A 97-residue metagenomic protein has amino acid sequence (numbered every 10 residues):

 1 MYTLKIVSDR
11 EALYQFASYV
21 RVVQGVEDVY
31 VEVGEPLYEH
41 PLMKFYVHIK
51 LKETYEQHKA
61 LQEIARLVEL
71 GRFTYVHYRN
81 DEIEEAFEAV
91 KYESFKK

Functional and structural regions predicted by a protein language model:
M1-S8, F45-V47: Short glycine-/aliphatic-rich beta-strand segments at the starts of folded cytosolic domains
L4-Y14, K52-Y55: Short, surface-exposed ligand-recognition loops at beta-strand->loop->(often short) alpha-helix junctions that present
E11-V31, I64: Short amphipathic alpha-helix segments
L13, Q57-L61, I83: Short amphipathic alpha-helical segments that mediate assembly, nucleic-acid/protein binding, or membrane association
A17, R21, Q62-V68, F87 (+1 more regions): Residue-level detector of alpha-helical secondary structure
E27-G34, R66-E85: Conserved short beta-strand edge segments in small beta-sheet-based binding/regulatory domains
Y30-L67: Short, intrinsically disordered low-complexity segments
H40-L51, E82-K97: Short, low-order "capping/linker" segments at domain edges
